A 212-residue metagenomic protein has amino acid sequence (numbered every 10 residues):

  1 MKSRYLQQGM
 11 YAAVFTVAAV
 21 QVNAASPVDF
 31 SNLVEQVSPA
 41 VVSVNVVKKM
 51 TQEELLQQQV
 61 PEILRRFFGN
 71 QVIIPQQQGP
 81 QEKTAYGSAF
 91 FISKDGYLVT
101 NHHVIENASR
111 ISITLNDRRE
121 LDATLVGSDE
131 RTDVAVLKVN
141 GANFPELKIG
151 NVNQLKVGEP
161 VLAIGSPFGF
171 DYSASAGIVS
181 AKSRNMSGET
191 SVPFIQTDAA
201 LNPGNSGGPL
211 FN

Functional and structural regions predicted by a protein language model:
M1-Y11: Bacterial N-terminal signal peptides that target proteins for export
A19-V22: N-terminal signal peptide c-region/cleavage motif recognized by signal peptidases
A24-N212: Serine-dependent protease modules
